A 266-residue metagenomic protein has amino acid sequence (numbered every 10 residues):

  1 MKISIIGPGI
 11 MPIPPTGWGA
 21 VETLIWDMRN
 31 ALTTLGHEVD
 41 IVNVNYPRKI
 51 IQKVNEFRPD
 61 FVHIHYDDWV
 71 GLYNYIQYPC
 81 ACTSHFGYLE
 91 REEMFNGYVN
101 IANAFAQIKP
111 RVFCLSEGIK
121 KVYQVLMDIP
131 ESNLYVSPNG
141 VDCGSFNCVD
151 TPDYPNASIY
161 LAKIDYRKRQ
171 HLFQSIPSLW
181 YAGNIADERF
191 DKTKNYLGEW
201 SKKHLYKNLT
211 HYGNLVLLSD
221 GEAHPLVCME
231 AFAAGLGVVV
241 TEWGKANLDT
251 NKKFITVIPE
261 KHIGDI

Functional and structural regions predicted by a protein language model:
I3-S4, F61-I64, Y73-E92, F113: Active-site proximal beta-strand in glycosyltransferases
R91-F95, N100-N133: A short, active-site helix/loop in glycosyltransferases that binds the activated sugar's phosphate group
E92-M94, Q124-V125, N133, P138-N156: Acidic anion/phosphate-binding donor-loop and adjacent secondary structure in glycosyltransferase catalytic cores
F113, D150-W180: Conserved donor-binding/catalytic core segment of Leloir-type glycosyltransferases
E199, K252-G264: Conserved acidic donor-binding segment of nucleotide-sugar-dependent glycosyltransferases
Y206, M229-A233, N247-L248: Short alpha-helical segment that forms part of, or immediately flanks, the ligand-binding pocket in carbohydrate-active
D220: Aromatic "clamp/platform" in nucleotide-sugar-dependent glycosyltransferases that forms part of the donor/acceptor
G237-T241, N247: Short hydrophobic beta-strand element within catalytic cores of glycosyltransferases and related nucleotide-activated
